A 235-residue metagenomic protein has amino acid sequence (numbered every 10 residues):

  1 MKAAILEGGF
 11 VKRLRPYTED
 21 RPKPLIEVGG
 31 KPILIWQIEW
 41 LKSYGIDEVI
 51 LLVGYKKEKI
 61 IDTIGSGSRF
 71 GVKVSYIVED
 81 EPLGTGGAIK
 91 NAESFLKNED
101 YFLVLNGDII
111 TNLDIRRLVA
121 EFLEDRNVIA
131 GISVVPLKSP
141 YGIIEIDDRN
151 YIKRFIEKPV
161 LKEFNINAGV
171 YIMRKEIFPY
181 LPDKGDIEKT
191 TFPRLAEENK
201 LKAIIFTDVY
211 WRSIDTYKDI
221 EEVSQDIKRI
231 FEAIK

Functional and structural regions predicted by a protein language model:
M1-E19, K42-Y44, K200: N-terminal nucleotide-binding beta1-loop-alpha1 segment
K2-I5, E27, K31-N106, I115-R117 (+2 more regions): Conserved N-terminal catalytic core of the sugar/cofactor nucleotidyltransferase
F10, G107-I109: Active-site metal-binding loops of divalent metal-dependent hydrolases
L25, I144-I146, F192, A203: A structural signal for short hydrophobic beta-strand segments in well-ordered beta-sheet cores
I46, L103, I110, R116-L123 (+2 more regions): Catalytic-core segments of class I nucleotidyltransferases/pyrophosphorylases that form NMP-activated intermediates
F122-A130: Conserved donor NDP-sugar-binding/catalytic core segment of glycosyltransferases
G131-I144: Short beta-strand-to-loop element that shapes/binds the nucleotide-sugar donor at the catalytic cleft/hinge
